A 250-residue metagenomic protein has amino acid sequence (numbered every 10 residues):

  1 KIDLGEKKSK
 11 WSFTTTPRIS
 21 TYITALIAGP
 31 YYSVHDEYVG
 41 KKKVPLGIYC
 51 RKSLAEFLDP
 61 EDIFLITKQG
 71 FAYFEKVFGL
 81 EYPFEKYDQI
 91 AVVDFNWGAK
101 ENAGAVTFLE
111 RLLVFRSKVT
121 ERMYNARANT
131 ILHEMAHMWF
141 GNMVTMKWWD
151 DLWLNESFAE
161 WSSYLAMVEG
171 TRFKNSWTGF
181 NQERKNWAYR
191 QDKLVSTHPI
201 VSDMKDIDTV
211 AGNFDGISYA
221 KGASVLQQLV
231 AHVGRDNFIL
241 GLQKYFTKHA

Functional and structural regions predicted by a protein language model:
K1-F64, E85, F214: Non-catalytic architectural context of zinc metalloproteases
F13, I48-A250: Hydrophobic alpha-helical and helix-loop surface patches within well-folded domains that function as non-catalytic
